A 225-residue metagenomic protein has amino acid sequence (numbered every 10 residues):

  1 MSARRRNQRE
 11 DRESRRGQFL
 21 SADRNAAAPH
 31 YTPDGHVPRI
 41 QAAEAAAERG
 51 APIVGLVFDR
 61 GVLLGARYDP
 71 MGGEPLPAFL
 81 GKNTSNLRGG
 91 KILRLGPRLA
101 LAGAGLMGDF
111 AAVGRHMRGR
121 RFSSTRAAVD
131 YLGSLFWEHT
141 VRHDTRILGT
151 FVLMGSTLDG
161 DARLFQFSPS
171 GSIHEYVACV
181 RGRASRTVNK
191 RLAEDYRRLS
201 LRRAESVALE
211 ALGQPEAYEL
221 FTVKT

Functional and structural regions predicted by a protein language model:
S2-T225: Long, low-complexity N-terminal extensions
